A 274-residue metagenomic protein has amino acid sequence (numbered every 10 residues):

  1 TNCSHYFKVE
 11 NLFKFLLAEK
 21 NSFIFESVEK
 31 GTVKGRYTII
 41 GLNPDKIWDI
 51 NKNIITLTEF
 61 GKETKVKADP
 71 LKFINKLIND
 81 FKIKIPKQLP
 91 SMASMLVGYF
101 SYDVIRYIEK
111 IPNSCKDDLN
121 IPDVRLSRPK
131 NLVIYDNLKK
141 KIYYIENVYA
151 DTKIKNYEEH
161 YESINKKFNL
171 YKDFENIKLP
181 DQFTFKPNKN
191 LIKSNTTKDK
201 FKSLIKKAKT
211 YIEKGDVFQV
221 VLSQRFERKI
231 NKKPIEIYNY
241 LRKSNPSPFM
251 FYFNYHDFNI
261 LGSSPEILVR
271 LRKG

Functional and structural regions predicted by a protein language model:
T1-G274: Extended alpha-helical targeting/anchoring segments, especially N-terminal organellar/secretory targeting helices
